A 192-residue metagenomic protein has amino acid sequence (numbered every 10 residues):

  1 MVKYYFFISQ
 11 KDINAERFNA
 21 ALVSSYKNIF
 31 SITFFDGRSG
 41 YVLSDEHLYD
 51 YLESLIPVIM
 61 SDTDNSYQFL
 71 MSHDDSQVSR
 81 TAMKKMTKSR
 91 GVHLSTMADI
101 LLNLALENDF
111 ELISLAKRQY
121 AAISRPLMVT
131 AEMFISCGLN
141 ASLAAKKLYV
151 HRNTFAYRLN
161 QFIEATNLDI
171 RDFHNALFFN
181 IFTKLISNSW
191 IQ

Functional and structural regions predicted by a protein language model:
M1-K11, Y41: Active-site-flanking beta-strand signature of metal-NTP-handling nucleotidyl enzymes and homologous cyclase-like
S9-D12, H73-D75: Short, flexible beta-strand-to-coil junctions
Q10-K27: Short amphipathic alpha-helix segments
N28, F34-Q192: Cytosolic nucleotide-utilizing catalytic cores of signal-transduction proteins
